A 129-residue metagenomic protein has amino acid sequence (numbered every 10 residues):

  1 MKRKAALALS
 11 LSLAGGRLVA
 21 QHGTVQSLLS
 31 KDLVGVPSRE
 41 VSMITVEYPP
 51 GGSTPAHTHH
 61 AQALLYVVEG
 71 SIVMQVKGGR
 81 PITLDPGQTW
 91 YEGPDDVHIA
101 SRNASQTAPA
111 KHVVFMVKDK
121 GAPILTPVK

Functional and structural regions predicted by a protein language model:
K2-S42, Q75, T83, Y91 (+3 more regions): A short, N-terminal "cap"/entry segment at the start of jelly-roll beta-barrel domains of the cupin/DSBH fold
R39, G51-Y66: A short beta-loop-beta micro-motif enriched in histidine and acidic residues
M43-T45, L64, T89-Y91, V114: Conserved hydrophobic/aromatic beta-strand scaffold that supports enzyme active sites
T45, P50-G52, V68-S71, V76 (+2 more regions): Sec/Tat-exported extracytoplasmic proteins
Y48, G78-D95: Short acidic-glycine-tyrosine-enriched beta hairpin
S53-P55, V73, W90, P94-N103: Histidine-centered metal-chelating micro-motifs
A61-G79, Q88: Glycine- and acidic-residue-biased ligand/ion/polar-headgroup-sensing regions
P81, D96-A122: Ligand-binding loop in jelly-roll beta-barrel domains
